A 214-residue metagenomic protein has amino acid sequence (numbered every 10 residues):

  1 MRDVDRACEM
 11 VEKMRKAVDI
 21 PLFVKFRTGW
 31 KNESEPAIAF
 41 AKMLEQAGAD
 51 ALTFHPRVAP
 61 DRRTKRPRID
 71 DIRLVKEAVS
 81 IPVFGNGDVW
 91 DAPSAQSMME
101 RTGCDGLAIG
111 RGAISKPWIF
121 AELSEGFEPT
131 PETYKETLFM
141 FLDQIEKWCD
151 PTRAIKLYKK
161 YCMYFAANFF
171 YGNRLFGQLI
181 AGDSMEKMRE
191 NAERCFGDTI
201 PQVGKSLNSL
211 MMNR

Functional and structural regions predicted by a protein language model:
M1-R2, T28, F54-T64: Glycine-rich, proline-tolerant flexible connector loops at the mouths of alpha/beta enzymes
D5, E9-E12, A17-D19, E33-A51 (+4 more regions): Alpha/beta catalytic cores of nucleotide-metabolism and tRNA/nucleoside-modifying enzymes
V24-T28, P56, G85-G87, R111: A cross-domain feature marking catalytic cores of carbohydrate-active enzymes and several ubiquitous metabolic/repair
